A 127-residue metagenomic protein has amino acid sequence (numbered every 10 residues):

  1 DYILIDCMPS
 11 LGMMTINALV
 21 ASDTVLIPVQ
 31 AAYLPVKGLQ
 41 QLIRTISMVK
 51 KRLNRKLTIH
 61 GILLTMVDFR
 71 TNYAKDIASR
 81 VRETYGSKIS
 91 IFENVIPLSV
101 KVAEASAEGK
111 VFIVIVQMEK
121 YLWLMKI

Functional and structural regions predicted by a protein language model:
Y2-P97: Conserved catalytic-core segment of NTP-binding enzymes
S10, K101, K120: Residue-level recognition of oxygen-bearing side chains
L98-E104: Short, glycine-rich, amphipathic interfacial segments at transmembrane boundaries or analogous
A105-K126: C-terminal boundary of histidine-terminating zinc-finger modules
